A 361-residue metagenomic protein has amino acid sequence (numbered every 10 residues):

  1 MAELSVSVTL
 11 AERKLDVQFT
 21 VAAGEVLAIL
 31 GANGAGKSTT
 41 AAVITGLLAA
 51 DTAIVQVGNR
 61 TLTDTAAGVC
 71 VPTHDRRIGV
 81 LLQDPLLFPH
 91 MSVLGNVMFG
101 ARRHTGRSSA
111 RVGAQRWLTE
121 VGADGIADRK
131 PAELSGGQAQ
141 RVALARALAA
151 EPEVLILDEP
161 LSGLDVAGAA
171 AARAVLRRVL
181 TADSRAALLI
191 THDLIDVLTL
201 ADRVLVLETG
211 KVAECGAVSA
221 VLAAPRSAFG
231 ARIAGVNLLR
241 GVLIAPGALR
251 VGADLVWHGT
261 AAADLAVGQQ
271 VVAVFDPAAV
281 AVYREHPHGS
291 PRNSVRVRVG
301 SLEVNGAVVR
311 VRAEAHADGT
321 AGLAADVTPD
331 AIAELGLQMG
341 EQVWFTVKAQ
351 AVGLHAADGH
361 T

Functional and structural regions predicted by a protein language model:
R60-T65, S109-I126, R177-R178: Conserved ABC ATPase "signature" region
L62-G79, R103, R107, R111 (+2 more regions): ABC ATPase NBD coupling module
M91-R111, E120: ABC-type ATPase nucleotide-binding domains, specifically the catalytic core motifs of the NBD
K130-L134, Q138: Conserved ABC ATPase signature
A149-E153: A short, proline-enriched helix->beta-strand linker immediately N-terminal to the Walker B motif in ABC-type P-loop
T191-L255, P277-A278, E285: Internal alpha/beta loop-helix hairpins
D254-E303, A321, D326-T361: Glycine/charge-rich catalytic "coupling/switch" loops of P-loop NTPases
